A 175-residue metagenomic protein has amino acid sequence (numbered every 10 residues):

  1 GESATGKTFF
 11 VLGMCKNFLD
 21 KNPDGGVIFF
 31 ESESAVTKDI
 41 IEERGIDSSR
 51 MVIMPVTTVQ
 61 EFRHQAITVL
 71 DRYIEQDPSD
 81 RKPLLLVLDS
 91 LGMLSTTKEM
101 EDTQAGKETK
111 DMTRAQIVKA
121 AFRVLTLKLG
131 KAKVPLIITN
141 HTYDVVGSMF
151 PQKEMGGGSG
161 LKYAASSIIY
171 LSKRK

Functional and structural regions predicted by a protein language model:
G1-N22, G26: Glycine-rich P-loop/Walker A and Walker A-like loops and their local beta1-loop-alpha1 context in P-loop NTPases
E2, E33, T142: Residue-level signal for short, function-critical loop segments
G13, N22-A120: Conserved inter-motif catalytic segment of the P-loop NTP-binding fold
L19, I74, L129-G130: Conserved ATPase "switch" residues in P-loop NTPase domains
D111-K175: Phosphate-binding/switch region of NTP-binding enzymes
